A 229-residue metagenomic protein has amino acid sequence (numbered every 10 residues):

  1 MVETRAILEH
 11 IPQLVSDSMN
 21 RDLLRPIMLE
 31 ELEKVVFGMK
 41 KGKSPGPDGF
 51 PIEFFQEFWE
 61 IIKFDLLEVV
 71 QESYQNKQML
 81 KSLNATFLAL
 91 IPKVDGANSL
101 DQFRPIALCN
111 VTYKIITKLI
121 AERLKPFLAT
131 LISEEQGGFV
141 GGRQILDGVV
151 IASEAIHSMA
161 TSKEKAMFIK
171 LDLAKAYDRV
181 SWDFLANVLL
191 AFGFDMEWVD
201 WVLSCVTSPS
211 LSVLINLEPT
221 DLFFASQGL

Functional and structural regions predicted by a protein language model:
M1, V15, V36, S44 (+10 more regions): Residues that mediate protein self-association or partner binding, especially in amphipathic alpha-helical
M1-D101, I115: Surface-exposed loop/turn segments and immediately adjacent short secondary-structure elements within folded domains
M1-R5, G42-P45, F64, N76-S82 (+6 more regions): Short helix-interrupting loop/turn segments at helix-coil junctions
K43-F50, S82, N98-L108, D147-L190: Conserved catalytic palm subdomain of right-hand nucleotidyl-transferase polymerases, strongest for RNA-directed enzymes
P47, P51, F58, I62 (+6 more regions): Hydrophobic (often cysteine-bearing) scaffold residues that line and stabilize catalytic clefts of nucleotide/cofactor
A85-L88, P105, K165, S208-S212: Short glycine-rich loop/turn motifs
D101-I132, V150, Q227-L229: Conserved pre-motif C helix in the palm subdomain of viral-like polymerases
L173-L229: Conserved polymerase palm-domain catalytic core
